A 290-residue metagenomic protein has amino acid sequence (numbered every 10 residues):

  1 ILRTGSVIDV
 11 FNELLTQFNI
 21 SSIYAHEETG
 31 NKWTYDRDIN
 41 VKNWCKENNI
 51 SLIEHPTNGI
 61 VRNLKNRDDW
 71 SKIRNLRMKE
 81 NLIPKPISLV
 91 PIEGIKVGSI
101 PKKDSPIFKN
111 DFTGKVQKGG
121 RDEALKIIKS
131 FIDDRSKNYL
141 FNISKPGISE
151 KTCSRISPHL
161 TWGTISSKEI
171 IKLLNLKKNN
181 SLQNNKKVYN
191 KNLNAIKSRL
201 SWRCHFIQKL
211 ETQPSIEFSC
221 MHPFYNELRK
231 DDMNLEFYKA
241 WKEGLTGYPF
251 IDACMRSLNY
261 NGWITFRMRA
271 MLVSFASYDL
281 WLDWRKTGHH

Functional and structural regions predicted by a protein language model:
I1-I87, L182, R256: Trp/Phe/Arg-rich N-terminal binding region typifying the photolyase-homology
G5, E28-G30, H55-I60, T164-I165 (+4 more regions): An acidic- and aromatic-residue-enriched active-site/binding cleft used to recognize and process polar
Y35, E54, I264, W281-H290: Short conserved catalytic/interaction loops centered on acidic-Pro-aromatic/His motifs
N48-I50, D69-F224: Glycine/tryptophan-enriched, flexible segments
S157, E236, A240, P249-N259 (+2 more regions): Contiguous, well-ordered alpha-helical segments that form the cores/surfaces of helical PPI scaffolds
N190-K197, R267-M271, K286: Alpha-helical scaffolds flanking conserved acidic
S215-F250: Helix-loop-helix junctions that connect adjacent transmembrane helices in secondary transporters/permeases, recognized
E217, P223-R229, A270-H290: Active/binding-pocket-proximal capping segment
